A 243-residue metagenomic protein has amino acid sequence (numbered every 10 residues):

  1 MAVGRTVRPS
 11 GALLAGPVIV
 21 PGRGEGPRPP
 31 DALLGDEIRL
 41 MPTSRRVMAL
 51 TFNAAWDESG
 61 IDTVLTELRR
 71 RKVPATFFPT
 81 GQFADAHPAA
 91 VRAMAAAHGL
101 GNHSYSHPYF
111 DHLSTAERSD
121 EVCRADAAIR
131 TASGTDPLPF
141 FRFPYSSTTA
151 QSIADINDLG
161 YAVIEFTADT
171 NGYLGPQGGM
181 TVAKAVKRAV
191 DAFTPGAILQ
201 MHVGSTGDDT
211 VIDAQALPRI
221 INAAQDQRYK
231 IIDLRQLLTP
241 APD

Functional and structural regions predicted by a protein language model:
M1-A12: N-terminal secretory targeting modules
M1-V3, P30, N102, N171: Extended hydrophobic/Leu-rich segments
L13-F110, E117, E121-R130, T135-L138 (+1 more regions): Active-site beta->alpha N-cap acidic-glycine motif
T63, D85, H107-K230, L234-D243: Catalytic domains of cell-wall/extracellular-matrix polysaccharide-remodeling enzymes, centered on de-N-acetylation
